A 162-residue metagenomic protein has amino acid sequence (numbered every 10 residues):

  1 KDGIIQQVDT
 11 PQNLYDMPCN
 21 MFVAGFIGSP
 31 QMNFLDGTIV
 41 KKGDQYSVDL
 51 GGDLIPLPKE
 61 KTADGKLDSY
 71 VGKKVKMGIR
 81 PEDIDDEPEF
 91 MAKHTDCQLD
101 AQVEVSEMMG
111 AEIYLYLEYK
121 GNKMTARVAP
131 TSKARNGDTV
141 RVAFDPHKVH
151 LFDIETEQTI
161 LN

Functional and structural regions predicted by a protein language model:
K1-L54: Internal alpha/beta loop-helix hairpins
Q6, Q12, T38-V40, E82 (+2 more regions): Conserved positions in beta-strands of structured domains
N20, Q31-D36, P81, Q98-V103 (+1 more regions): Conserved beta-strand residues within beta-sheet cores
K41-Q45, S106-I113, I154: Short, conserved beta-turn/loop elements at beta-strand boundaries and strand-helix junctions
Q45-Q102, K123, S132-N162: Glycine/charge-rich catalytic "coupling/switch" loops of P-loop NTPases
D96-V105, M109-Y116: Long, well-ordered amphipathic alpha-helical subdomains in the mid-to-C-terminal portions of large enzyme subunits
